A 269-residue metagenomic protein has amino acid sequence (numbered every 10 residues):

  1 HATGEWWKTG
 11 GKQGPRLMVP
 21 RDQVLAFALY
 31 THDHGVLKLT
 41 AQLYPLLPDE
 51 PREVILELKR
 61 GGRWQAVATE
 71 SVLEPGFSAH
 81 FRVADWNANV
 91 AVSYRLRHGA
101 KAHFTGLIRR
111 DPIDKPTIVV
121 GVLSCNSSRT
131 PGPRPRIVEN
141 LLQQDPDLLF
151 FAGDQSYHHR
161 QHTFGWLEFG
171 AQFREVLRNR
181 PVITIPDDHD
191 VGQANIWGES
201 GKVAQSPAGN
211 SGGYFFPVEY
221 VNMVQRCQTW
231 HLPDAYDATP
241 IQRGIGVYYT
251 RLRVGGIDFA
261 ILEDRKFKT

Functional and structural regions predicted by a protein language model:
H1-T269: Metal-dependent phosphoester/phosphodiester hydrolase catalytic core
